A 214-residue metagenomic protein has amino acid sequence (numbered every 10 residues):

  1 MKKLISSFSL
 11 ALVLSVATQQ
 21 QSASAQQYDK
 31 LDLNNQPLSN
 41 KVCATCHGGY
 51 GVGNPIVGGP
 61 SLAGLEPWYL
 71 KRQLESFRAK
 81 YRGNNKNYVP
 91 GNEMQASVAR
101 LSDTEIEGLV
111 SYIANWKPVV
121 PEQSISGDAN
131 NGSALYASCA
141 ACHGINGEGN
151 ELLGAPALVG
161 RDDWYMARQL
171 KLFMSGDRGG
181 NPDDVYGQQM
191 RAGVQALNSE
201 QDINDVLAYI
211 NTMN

Functional and structural regions predicted by a protein language model:
M1-S9: Bacterial N-terminal signal peptides that target proteins for export
L14-S22: C-terminal segment of classical bacterial N-terminal signal peptides
A25-K30, V52-I56, L62-A63, S111-Q123 (+2 more regions): His/Cys-centered metal/cofactor-coordination and adjacent catalytic loops
Q26-V52, S124-E148: Sequence/structural segment immediately N-terminal to covalent heme-attachment motifs in c-type and related
N40-G48, W68, R72-E75, Q95-A96 (+6 more regions): C-type cytochrome heme c attachment motif
P55-S61, F77-I106, E122-S126, L152-A157 (+2 more regions): Axial heme c-ligation environment in periplasmic c-type cytochrome domains
